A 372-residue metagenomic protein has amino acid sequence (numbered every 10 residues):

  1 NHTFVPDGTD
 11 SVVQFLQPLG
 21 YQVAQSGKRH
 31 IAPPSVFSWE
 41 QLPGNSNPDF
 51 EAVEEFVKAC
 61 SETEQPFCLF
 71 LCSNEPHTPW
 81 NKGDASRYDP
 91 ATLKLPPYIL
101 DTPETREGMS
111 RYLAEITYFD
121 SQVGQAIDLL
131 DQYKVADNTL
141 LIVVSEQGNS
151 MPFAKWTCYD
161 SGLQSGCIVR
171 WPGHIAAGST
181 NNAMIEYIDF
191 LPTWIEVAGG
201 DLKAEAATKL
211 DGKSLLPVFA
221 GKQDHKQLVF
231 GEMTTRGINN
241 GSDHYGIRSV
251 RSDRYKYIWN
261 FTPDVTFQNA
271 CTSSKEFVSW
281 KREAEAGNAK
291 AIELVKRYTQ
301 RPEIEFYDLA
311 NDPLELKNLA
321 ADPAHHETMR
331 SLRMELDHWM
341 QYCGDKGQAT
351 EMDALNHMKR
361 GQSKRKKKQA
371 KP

Functional and structural regions predicted by a protein language model:
N1-E305, P313-M334, H338-Q341, D345-Q348 (+1 more regions): Formylglycine-dependent sulfatase
M352: Substrate/cofactor-recognition hotspot
